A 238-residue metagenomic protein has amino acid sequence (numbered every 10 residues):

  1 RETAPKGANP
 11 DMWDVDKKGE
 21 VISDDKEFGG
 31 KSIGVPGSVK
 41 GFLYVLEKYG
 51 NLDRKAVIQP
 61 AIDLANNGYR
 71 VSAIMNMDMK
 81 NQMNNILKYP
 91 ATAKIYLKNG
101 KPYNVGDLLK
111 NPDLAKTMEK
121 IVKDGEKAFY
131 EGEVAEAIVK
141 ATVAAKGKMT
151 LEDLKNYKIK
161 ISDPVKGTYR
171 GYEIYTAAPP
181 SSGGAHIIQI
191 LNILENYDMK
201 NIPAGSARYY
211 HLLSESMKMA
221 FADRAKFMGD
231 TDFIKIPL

Functional and structural regions predicted by a protein language model:
R1-E131, A135-A178, S182: Noncatalytic scaffold domains of N-terminal-nucleophile
K48, N67, K120, A144 (+3 more regions): A structural signal for alpha-helix termini and helix-coil/disorder junctions
Y197-L238: Internal maturation/activation junctions in enzymes
